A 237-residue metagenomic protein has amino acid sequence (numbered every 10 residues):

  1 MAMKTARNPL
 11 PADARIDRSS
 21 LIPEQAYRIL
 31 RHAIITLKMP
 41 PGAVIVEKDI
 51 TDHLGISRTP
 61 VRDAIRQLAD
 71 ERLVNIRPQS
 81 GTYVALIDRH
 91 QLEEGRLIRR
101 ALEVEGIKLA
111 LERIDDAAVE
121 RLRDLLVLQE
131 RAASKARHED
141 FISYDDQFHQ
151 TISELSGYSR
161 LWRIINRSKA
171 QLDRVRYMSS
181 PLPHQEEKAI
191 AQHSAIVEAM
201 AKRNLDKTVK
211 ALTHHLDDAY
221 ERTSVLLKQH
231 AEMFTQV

Functional and structural regions predicted by a protein language model:
M1-E112, A117, Y220, S224-V237: Short linear motifs at protein or domain termini
A2, L182-V237: C-terminal regulatory/effector modules of DNA-binding transcriptional regulators
L21, V119-E120, H184-E187: Short helix-capping and inter-helix turn/linker motifs at the boundaries of alpha-helical repeat units
I35, R62, A69, S153 (+2 more regions): Short, surface-exposed helix/turn micro-motifs that flank interaction/cofactor sites
A69-N75, S168-A170, Q185-E187: Mobile beta-alpha loop/short-helix "lid" or hinge segments that flank ligand
Q79, L102, D124, K188-A191: Alpha-helix N-cap/N′ positions at the starts of helices
G95, I107, E112-M178, A191-A199 (+1 more regions): Conserved amphipathic alpha-helical segments that form helical-bundle/coiled-coil interaction surfaces
